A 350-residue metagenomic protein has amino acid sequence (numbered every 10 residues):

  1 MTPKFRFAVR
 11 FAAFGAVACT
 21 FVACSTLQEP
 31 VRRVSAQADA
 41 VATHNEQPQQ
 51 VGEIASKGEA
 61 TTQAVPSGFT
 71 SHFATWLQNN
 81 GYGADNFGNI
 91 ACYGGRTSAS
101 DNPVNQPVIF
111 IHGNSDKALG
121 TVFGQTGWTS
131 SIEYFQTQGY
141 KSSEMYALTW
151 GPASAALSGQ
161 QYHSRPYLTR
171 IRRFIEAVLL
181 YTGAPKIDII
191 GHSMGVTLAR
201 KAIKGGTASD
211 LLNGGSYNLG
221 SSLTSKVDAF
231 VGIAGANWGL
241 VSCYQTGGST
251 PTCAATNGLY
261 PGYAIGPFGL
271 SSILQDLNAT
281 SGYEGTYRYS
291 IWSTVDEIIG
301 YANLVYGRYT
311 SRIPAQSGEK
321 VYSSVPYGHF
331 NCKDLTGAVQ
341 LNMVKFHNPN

Functional and structural regions predicted by a protein language model:
T2-A12: Bacterial N-terminal signal peptides that target proteins for export
T20-A23: C-terminal motif of bacterial Sec signal peptides marking the signal peptidase cleavage site
S25-T129, Y134: Flexible, membrane-associating and regulatory peripheral segments of lipid-active enzymes
G58-A91, G124, T169-R172, I203-N350: Helical cap/lid subdomain of alpha/beta-hydrolase-fold lipid enzymes that gates access to the catalytic pocket
P103-V108, K141-Y146, T182-I187, T224-V231 (+1 more regions): Loop/turn elements at helix/coil->beta-strand transitions in domains of secreted/extracellular proteins
F110-G113, Y134, A147, I190 (+1 more regions): Structural cue for short, hydrophobic secondary-structure segments
G159-Y181: Alpha/beta-hydrolase active-site loop
G191-G195, A199: Gly/Ala-rich beta-loop-alpha elbow adjacent to hydrolase catalytic centers
